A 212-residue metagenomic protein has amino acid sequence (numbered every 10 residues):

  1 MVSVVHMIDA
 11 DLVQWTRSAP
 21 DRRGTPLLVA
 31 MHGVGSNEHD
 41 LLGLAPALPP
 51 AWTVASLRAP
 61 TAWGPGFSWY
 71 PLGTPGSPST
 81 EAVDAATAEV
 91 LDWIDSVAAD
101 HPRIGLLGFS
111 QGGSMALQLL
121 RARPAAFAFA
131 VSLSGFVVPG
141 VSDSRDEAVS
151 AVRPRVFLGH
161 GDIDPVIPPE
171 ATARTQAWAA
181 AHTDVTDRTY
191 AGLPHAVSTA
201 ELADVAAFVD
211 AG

Functional and structural regions predicted by a protein language model:
V2-H101: Serine-hydrolase catalytic machinery in alpha/beta-hydrolase-like enzymes
L41-L44, R145, P168-W178: Short alpha-helix in the alpha/beta-hydrolase fold that links the catalytic acid
A99-F109: Alpha/beta-hydrolase fold nucleophile elbow
G108-G112, A116: Gly/Ala-rich beta-loop-alpha elbow adjacent to hydrolase catalytic centers
A125-V138: A conserved short beta-strand
P139, D162-P168, P194-A196: Acidic catalytic loop of the alpha/beta-hydrolase fold
V152, F157-H160, D164: Short beta-strand/loop motif that positions the catalytic acidic residue of the alpha/beta-hydrolase fold
E170-A173, A177-G212: C-terminal catalytic histidine-bearing segment of alpha/beta-hydrolase fold enzymes
